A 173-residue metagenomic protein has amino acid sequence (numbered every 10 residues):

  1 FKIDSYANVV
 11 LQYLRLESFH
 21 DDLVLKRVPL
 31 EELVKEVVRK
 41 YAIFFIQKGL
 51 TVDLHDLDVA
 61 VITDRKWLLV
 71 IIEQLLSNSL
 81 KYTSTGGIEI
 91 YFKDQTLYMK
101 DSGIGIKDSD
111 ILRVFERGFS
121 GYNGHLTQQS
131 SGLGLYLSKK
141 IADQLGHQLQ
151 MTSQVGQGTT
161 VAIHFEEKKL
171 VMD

Functional and structural regions predicted by a protein language model:
S18-L23, D56, A60-T63: Conserved micro-motifs of the catalytic ATP-binding
V24-A42: A conserved beta-strand-to-alpha-helix junction within the catalytic ATP-binding
S79-L80: Short helix-loop "hinge" at the ATP-lid/N-box region of the Bergerat-fold HATPase_c
T85-T96: Short beta-strand/loop element within the Bergerat-fold HATPase_c
D101: Acidic ATP/Mg2+-coordinating residue in the GHKL
I106-F119: Short conserved segment of the HATPase_c
